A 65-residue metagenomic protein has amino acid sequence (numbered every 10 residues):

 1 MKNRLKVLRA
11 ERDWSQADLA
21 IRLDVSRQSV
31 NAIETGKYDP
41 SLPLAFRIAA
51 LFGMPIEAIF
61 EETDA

Functional and structural regions predicted by a protein language model:
N3-R22: Short basic helix-loop element that most often maps to the first helix and adjoining turn of HTH DNA-binding modules
D18, S29, A58: Residues in the helix-turn-helix
V25-Y38: Recognition helix of helix-turn-helix/homeodomain-like DNA-binding domains that insert into the DNA major groove
P43-A58: DNA major-groove recognition helix of helix-turn-helix/homeodomain DNA-binding modules
A58-A65: Short amphipathic recognition helices of helix-turn-helix/homeodomain-type DNA-binding modules
